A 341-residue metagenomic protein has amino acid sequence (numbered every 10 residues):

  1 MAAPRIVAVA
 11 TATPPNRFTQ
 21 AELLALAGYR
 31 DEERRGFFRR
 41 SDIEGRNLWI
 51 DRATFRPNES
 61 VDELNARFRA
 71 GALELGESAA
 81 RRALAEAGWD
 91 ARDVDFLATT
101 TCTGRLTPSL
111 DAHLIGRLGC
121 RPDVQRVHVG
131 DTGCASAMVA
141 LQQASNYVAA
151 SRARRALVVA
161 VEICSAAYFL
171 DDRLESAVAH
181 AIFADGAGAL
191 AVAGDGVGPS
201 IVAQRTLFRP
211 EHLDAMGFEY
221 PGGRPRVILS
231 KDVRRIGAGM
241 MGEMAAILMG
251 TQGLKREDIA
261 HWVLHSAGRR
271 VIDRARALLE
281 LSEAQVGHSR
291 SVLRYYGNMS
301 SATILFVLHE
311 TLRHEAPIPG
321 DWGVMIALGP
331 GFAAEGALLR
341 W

Functional and structural regions predicted by a protein language model:
M1-A70, L170-G239, E243-I247, L328 (+1 more regions): Condensing-enzyme catalytic core mediating Claisen C-C bond formation in acyl metabolism
V7-A10, T100, G130, A156-E162 (+3 more regions): Short beta-strand segments
F18-T19, P108-A112, V139-Q142, A167-D172 (+2 more regions): Short acidic, glycine/serine/threonine-rich loops at helix termini
F37, N47-P57, V61-D131, R256-I272: Conserved beta-ketoacyl condensing-enzyme motif
W49, G71-A87, L110, A187 (+2 more regions): Short, well-ordered amphipathic alpha-helical segments that serve as non-catalytic structural scaffolds within diverse
E77, C102-T103, G116, R121-D123 (+5 more regions): Claisen-condensing/thiolase-fold acyl-transfer catalytic domains that form or cleave C-C bonds in fatty acid
L106-C120, V158-L170, L213-F218, I272-V286: Acidic-glycine-rich active-site phosphate/pyrophosphate-binding loop
V129, V139-Q143, A160-G186: Active-site glycine-rich loop that binds ribose-phosphate moieties when present
